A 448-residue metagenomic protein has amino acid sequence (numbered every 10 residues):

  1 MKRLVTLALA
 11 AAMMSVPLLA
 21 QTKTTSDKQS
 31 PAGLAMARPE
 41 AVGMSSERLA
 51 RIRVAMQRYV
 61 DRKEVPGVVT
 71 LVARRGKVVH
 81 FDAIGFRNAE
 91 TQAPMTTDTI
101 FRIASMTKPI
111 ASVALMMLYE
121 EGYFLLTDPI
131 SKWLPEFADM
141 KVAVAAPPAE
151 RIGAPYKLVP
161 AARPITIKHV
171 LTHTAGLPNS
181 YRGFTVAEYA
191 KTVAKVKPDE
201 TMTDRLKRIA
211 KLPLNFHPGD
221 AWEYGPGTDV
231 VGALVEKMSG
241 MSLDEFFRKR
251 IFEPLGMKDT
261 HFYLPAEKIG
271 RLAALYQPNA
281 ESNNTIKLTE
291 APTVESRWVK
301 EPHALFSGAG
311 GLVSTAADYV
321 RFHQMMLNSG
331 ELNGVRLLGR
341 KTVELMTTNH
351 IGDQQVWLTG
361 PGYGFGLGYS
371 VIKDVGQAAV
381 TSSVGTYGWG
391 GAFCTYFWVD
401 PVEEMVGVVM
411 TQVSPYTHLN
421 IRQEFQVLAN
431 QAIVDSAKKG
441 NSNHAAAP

Functional and structural regions predicted by a protein language model:
M1-A8: Bacterial N-terminal signal peptides that target proteins for export
A8-P17: Bacterial N-terminal signal peptides
L18-T22: Boundary at the C-terminal end of the N-terminal hydrophobic targeting segment
S26-L34, K132-V384: Short, surface-exposed loop or secondary-structure junction motifs that flank catalytic or metal-binding residues
S30-I103, Y123-L125, D139-P147, R297 (+2 more regions): Short, conserved catalytic-motif segment at the N-terminal edge
A50-M56, G76-F81, I100-W133, A138-D139 (+3 more regions): Active-site SXXK
N328, L332, T342, T347-Q355 (+2 more regions): Short, gly/Ser/Thr-rich active-site loops of penicillin-recognizing serine hydrolases
Y396-W398, E404-V413: Short, well-ordered beta-strand elements
